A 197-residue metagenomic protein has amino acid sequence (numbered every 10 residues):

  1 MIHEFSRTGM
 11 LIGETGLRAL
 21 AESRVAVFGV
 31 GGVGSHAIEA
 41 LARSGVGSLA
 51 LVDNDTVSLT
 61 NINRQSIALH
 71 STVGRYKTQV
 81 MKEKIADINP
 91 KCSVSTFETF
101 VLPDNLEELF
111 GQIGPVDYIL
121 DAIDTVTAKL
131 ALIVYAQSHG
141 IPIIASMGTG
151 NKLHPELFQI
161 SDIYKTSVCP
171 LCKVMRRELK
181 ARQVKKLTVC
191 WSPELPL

Functional and structural regions predicted by a protein language model:
M1-A26: N-terminal charged helix/coil linker that caps or initiates catalytic domains
V27-G29, V52: Conserved N-terminal Rossmann-fold NAD(P)-binding element of oxidoreductases
V33: Hydrophobic/small residue at the entry helix of a nucleotide-binding pocket
L41: Aromatic pocket-lining residues of Rossmann-like dinucleotide-binding sites
V46-N89: Glycine-rich phosphate-binding loop and adjoining beta1-alpha1-beta2 segment of Rossmann-like nucleotide-binding folds
T99-F100: Conserved acidic residues
D104-V116: Short amphipathic alpha-helix with an adjacent loop that forms part of the alpha/beta core around
Y118, A122-L197: E1/E1-like adenylate-forming module used to activate ubiquitin-like modifiers and sulfur-carrier proteins
